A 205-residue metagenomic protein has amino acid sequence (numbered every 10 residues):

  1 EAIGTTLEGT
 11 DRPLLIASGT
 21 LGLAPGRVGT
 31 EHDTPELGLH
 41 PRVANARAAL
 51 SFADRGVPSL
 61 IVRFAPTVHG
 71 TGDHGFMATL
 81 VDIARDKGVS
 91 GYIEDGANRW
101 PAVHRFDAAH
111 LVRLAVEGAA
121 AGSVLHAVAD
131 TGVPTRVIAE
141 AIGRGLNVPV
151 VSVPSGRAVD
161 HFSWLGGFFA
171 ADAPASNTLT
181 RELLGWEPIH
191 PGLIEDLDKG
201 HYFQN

Functional and structural regions predicted by a protein language model:
E1-L15: NAD(P)-cofactor binding segment of oxidoreductase domains
S18-H40, D54-R55: Active-site "gating" loop of Rossmann-like NAD(P)-dependent oxidoreductase/epimerase domains
V43, H69-A78, D86-K87, L114-L125 (+1 more regions): Glycine/proline-rich active-site loop of Rossmann-fold NAD(P)-dependent oxidoreductases
R47-T71: Conserved beta-loop-beta element that borders a ligand/cofactor-binding pocket
D82-V103: A conserved pocket-lining segment of Rossmann-fold NAD(P)-dependent short-chain dehydrogenase/reductase
A109-L165, N205: Mid/C-terminal beta-alpha module of Rossmann-like enzyme folds, strongest in SDR-family dehydrogenases/epimerases
E140, V159-E187, F203: Conserved C-terminal active-site "lid" loop/helix of NAD(P)H-dependent oxidoreductases that clamps the redox cofactor
P191-N205: Amphipathic terminal alpha-helices
